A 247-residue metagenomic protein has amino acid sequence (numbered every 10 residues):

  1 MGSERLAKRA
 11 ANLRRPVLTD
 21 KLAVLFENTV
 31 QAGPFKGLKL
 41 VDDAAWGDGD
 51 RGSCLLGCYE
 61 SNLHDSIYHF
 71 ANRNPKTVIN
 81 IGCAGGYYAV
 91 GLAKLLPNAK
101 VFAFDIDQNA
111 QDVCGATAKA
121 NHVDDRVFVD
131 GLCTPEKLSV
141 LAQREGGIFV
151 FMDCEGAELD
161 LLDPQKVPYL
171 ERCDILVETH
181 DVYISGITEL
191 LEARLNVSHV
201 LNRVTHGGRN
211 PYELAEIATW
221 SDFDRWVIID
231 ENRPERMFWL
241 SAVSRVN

Functional and structural regions predicted by a protein language model:
M1-F104, D112-T117, V123-R126, S139-E145 (+1 more regions): S-adenosyl-L-methionine
T77, G85, R126-L191: Active-site segment flanking the S-adenosylmethionine/decSAM binding pocket in AdoMet-dependent transferases
L92-L95, A116-K119, P164-V167, E189-E192: Short, glycine/charged-enriched secondary-structure capping and boundary segments
L96-P97, E171, V197: Short, structured coil segments at secondary-structure junctions
D107: Conserved SAM/SAH-binding beta-strand->alpha-helix loop
E192-T205: Conserved Class I S-adenosyl-L-methionine
